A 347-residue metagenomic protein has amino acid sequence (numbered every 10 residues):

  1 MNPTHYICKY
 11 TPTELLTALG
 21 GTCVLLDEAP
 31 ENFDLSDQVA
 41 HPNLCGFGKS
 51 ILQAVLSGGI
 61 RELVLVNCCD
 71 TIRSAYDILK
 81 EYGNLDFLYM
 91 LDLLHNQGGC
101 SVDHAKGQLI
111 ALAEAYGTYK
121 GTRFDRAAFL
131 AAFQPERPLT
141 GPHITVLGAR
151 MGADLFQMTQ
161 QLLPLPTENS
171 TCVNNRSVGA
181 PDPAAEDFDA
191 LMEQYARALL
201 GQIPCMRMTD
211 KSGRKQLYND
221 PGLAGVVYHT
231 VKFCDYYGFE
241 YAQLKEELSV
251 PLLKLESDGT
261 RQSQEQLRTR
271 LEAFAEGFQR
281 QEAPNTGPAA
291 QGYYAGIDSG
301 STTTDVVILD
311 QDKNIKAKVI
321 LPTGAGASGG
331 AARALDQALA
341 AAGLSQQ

Functional and structural regions predicted by a protein language model:
M1-Y294, D312, G324: An N-terminal assembly and electron-transfer interface module characteristic of large anaerobic redox and radical
T167, I315, Q346-Q347: A broad structural signal for short, well-ordered beta-strand segments within beta-sheet-rich domains
G277-F278, G329, L339-A342: Short, intrinsically disordered/low-complexity patches at protein termini and at juxtamembrane boundaries
I297-Q337: Short glycine-rich, Thr/Ser-proximal phosphate-binding strand/loop in the N-terminal lobe of ATP-dependent enzymes
L335-Q347: Phosphate/pyrophosphate-binding loops at sites that engage ATP/ADP/AMP, CoA/4′-phosphopantetheine, polyphosphate
